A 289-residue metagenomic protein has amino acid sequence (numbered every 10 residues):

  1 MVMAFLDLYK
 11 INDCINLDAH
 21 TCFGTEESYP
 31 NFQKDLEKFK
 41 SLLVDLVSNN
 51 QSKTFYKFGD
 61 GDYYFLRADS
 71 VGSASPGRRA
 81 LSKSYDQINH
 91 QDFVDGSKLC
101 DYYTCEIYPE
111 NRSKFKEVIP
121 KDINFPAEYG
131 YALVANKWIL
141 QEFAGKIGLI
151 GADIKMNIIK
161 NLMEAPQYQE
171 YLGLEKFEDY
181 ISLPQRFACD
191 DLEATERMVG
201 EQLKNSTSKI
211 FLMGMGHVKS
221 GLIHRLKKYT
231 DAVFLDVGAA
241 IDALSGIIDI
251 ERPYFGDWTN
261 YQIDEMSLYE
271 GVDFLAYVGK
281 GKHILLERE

Functional and structural regions predicted by a protein language model:
V2-G173: Electropositive, gly/pro-rich neighborhoods at or near active sites that engage anionic ligands
F55, L149, K176-S182, F234: Conserved beta-strand scaffold positions in the cores of enzyme catalytic domains, especially in NTP/NDP-utilizing
L66, M156-I159, A188-D190, G221 (+1 more regions): Short acidic/glycine-rich loop or secondary-structure boundary segments that cap or lie
E110, Q185-F187, I241: Residue-level detector of flexible, active-site-proximal loop/helix-junction positions within diverse enzyme catalytic
G145-I147, S208-F211: Short active-site oxyanion
Y168-I210: A mid-sequence, solvent-exposed acidic-amphipathic segment
M213-G216: Glycine-rich beta-strand-to-loop/alpha-helix junction loops that act as flexible
V218-E289: C-terminal functional extensions of proteins
